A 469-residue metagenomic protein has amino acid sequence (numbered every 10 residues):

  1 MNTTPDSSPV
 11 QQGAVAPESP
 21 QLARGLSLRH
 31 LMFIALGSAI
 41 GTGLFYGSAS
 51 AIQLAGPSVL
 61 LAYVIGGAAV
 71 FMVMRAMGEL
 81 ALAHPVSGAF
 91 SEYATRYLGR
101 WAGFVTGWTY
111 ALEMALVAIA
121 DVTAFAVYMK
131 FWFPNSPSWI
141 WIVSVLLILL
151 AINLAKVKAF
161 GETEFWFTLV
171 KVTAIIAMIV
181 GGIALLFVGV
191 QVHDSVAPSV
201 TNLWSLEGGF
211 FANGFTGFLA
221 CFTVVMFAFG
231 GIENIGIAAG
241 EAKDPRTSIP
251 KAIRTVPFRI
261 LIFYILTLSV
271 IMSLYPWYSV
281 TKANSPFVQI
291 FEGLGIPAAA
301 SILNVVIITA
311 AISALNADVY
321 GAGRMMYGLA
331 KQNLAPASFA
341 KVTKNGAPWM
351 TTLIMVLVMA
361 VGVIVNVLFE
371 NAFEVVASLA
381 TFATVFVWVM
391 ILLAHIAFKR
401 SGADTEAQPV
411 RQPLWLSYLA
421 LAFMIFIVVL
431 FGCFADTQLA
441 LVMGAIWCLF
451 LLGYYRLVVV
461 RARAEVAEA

Functional and structural regions predicted by a protein language model:
M1-G47, Q53-S58, F71-R75, S87 (+4 more regions): Membrane-interface "cap" regions at the ends of multi-pass membrane proteins
T3, A126, W139-P198, F229-G230 (+4 more regions): Membrane-interface loop-to-helix entry segments
T3, G13, P17-L22, V59-L60 (+3 more regions): Helix-loop-helix junctions that connect adjacent transmembrane segments in multi-pass membrane transporters
A23, Y46-W141, V256-L266, A440-L452: Extracellular loop-to-transmembrane helix junctions
V86, T109-T123, V224, F229-A242 (+3 more regions): Membrane-helix boundary/coupling elements in multi-pass transport proteins
E92-A94, G99, F131, W204 (+3 more regions): TM-loop-TM module centered on a large, flexible mid-protein loop between adjacent transmembrane helices in multi-pass
W166-F167, S338-W349, V385-L439, E468-A469: C-terminal membrane-solvent junction of multi-pass transporters and transport-like membrane proteins
A174-M178, M326, S378-E406, L419-F426 (+1 more regions): Hydrophobic alpha-helical segments of multi-pass membrane transport proteins
